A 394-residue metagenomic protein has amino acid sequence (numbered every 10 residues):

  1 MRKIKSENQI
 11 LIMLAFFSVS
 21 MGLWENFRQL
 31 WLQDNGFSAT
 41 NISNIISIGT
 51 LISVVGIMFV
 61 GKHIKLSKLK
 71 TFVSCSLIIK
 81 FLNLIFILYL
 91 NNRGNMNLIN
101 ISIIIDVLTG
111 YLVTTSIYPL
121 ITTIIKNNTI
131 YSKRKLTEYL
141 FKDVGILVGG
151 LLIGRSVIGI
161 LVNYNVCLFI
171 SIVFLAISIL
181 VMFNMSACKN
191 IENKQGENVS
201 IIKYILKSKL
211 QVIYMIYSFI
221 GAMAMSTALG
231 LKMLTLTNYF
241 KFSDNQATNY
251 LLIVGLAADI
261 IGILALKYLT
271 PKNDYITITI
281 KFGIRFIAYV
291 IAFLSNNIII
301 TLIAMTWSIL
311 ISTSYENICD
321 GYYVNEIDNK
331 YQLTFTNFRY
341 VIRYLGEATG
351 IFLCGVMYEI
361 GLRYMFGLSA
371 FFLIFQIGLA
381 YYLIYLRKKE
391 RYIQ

Functional and structural regions predicted by a protein language model:
M1-K5, A187-I216: Juxtamembrane intracellular "pre-TM" segments in multi-pass secondary transporters
R2-I52, L210-L252: Helix-loop boundary and gating motifs at the non-cytosolic
A15, M96-V113, F219, I300-S314: Hydrophobic core of transmembrane alpha-helices in multi-pass small-molecule transporters, especially MFS/SLC-type
N44-K62, I253-L264: Central cavity-lining transmembrane alpha-helices of secondary-active solute carriers, predominantly the Major
G56-L69, I261-D274, Y358: Helix-to-loop junctions at the C-terminal end of transmembrane segments in multipass secondary transporters
I78-G94, G283-N296: C-terminal ends and interior cores of transmembrane alpha-helices in multi-pass membrane transporters/permeases
I104-K142: Cytoplasmic helix-loop-helix junction between adjacent transmembrane helices in 12-TM secondary transporters
Y275-E316: C-terminal transmembrane helical hairpin of 12-TM major facilitator-type secondary transporters
